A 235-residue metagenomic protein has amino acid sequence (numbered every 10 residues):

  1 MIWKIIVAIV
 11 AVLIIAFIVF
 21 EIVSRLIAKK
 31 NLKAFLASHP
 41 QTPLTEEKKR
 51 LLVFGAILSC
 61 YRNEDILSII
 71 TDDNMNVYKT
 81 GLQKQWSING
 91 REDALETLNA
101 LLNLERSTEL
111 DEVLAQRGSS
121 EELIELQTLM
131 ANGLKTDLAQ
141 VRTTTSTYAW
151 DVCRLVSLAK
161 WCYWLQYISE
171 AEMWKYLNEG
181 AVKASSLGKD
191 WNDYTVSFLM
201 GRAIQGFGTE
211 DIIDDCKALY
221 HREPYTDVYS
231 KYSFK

Functional and structural regions predicted by a protein language model:
K4, A8-Y163, Y167-E170, L177-K235: Polar/charged low-complexity regulatory segments
